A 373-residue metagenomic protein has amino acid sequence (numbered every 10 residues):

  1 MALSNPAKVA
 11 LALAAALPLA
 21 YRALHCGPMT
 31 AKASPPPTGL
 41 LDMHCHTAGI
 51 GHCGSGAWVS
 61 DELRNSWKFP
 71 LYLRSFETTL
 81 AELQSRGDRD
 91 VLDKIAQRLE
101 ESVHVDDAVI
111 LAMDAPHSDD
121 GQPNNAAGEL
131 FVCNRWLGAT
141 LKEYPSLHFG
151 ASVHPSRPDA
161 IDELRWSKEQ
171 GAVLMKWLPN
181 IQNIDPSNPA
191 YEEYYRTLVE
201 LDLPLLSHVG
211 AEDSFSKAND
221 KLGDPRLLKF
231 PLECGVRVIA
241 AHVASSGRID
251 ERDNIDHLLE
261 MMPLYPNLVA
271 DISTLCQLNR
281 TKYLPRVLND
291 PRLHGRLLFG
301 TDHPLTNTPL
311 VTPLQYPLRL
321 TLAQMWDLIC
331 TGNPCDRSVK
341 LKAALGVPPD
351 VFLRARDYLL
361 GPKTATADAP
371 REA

Functional and structural regions predicted by a protein language model:
A2-C26: Terminal signal-anchor or tail-anchor transmembrane helices that tether membrane-associated enzymes to cellular
A20-A112, H117-G128, A343-A344, D350-R371: An N-terminally biased module of ancient metal coordination in phosphate/nucleic-acid-related enzymes
A23-P28, A244-A373: H/E-rich (His + Asp/Glu) clusters that bind or coordinate divalent metals
P37-G39, V103-D107, E143-H148, Q170-V173 (+4 more regions): Short, well-ordered coil/turn segments that N-cap beta-strands
L41-C45, A108-I110, F149-A151, M175-W177 (+4 more regions): Hydrophobic faces of well-ordered beta-strands that scaffold small-molecule active sites in alpha/beta enzyme cores
H44-A48, H154, N180, G210-E212 (+3 more regions): Catalytic metal-binding/acid-base residues of hydrolase active sites
A57-V59, T78-R86, H117-E129, S214-L222 (+2 more regions): Short, flexible/disordered intra-domain loops and linkers
D107, A112-K221, L284: Active-site gating/metal-coordination segments in enzymes
